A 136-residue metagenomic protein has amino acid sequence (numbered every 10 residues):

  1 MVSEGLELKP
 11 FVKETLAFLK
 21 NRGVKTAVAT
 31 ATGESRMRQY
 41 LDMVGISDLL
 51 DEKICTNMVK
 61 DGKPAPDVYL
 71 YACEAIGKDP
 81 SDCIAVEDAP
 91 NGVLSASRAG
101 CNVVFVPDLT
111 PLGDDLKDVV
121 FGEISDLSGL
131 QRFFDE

Functional and structural regions predicted by a protein language model:
M1-V28, E34-R38: Short, acidic loop-to-helix structural element flanking the phosphoryl-transfer center in phosphate-processing enzymes
A17-K20, G33-E136: Asp-based, Mg2+/Mn2+-dependent phosphohydrolase catalytic module
